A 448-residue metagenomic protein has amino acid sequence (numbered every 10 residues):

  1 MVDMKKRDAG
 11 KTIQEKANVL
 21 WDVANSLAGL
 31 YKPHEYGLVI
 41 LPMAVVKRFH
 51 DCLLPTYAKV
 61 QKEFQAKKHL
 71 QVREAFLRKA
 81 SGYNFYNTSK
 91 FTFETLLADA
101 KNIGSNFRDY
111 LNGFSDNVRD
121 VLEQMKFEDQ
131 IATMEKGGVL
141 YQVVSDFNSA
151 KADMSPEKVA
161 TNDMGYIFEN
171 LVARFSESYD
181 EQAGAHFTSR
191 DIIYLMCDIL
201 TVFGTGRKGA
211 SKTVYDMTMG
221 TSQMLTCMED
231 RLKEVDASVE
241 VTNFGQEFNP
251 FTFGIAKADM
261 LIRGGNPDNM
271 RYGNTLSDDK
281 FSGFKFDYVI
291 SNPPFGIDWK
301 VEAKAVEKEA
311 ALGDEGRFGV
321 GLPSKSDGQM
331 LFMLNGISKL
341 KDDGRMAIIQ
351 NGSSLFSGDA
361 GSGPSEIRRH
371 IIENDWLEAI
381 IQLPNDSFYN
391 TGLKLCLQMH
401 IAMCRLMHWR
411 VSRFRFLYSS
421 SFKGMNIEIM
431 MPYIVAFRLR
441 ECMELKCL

Functional and structural regions predicted by a protein language model:
M1-G204, N269-S277, Q382-N385, F414 (+3 more regions): Non-catalytic, mostly N-terminal accessory regions of nucleic-acid modification and defense proteins
V2-R7, K11, D279, G283-L448: A conserved structural/catalytic subdomain of Rossmann-like adenosyl-cofactor enzymes
E15, V19, F248, G328: Soluble or luminal CAZymes and related metallo-dependent hydrolases
V45, T221, E247-P250, S387 (+1 more regions): Short, flexible loop/turn elements at secondary-structure junctions
K47-V60, F175, L232, G264 (+3 more regions): A generic secondary-structure signal for well-formed alpha-helical elements
S178, S238-V239, R317-G319: A short, mixed-charge helix-start or loop-turn motif at secondary-structure junctions
A183-S291, F295-E307, M330, N351-S353 (+1 more regions): Conserved S-adenosyl-L-methionine
